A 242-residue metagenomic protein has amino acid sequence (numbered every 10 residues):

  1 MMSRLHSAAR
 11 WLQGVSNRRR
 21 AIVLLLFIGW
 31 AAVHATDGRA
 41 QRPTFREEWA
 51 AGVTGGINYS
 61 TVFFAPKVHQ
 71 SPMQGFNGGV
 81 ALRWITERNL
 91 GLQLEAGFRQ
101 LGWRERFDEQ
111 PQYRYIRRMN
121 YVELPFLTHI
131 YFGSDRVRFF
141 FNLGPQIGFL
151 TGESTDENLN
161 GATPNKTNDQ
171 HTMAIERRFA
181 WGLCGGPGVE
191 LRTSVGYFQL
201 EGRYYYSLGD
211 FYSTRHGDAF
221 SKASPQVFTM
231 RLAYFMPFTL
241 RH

Functional and structural regions predicted by a protein language model:
M1-R46, F238-H242: Cleavable N-terminal export/targeting peptides
T36-A81, P237, H242: Short glycine/proline- and aromatic-enriched beta-strand/turn motifs that initiate or cap beta-hairpins
Q41, F45, W49, R83-L159 (+2 more regions): Gram-negative (and chloroplast) outer-membrane scaffold detector with strong preference for beta-barrel transmembrane
E47-W49, P72-F76, R118-L124, V137 (+2 more regions): Residues that define the transmembrane beta-barrel architecture of outer-membrane proteins
G56-S60, G97-R99, G144-G148, R203-S207 (+1 more regions): Outer-membrane beta-barrel pore domains and translocons
G56-V62, G102-Q110, N160-Q170, G209-T214: Flexible, solvent-exposed coil segments and beta strand-coil junctions, predominantly the extracellular/periplasmic
F63-V68, Q110-Y115, D169-I175, R215-F220: Extracellular loop and loop/strand-boundary signature of outer-membrane beta-barrel proteins
E95, A180, G185, R192-H242: Predominantly the C-terminal beta-signal and adjacent terminal strand-loop region of outer-membrane beta-barrel
